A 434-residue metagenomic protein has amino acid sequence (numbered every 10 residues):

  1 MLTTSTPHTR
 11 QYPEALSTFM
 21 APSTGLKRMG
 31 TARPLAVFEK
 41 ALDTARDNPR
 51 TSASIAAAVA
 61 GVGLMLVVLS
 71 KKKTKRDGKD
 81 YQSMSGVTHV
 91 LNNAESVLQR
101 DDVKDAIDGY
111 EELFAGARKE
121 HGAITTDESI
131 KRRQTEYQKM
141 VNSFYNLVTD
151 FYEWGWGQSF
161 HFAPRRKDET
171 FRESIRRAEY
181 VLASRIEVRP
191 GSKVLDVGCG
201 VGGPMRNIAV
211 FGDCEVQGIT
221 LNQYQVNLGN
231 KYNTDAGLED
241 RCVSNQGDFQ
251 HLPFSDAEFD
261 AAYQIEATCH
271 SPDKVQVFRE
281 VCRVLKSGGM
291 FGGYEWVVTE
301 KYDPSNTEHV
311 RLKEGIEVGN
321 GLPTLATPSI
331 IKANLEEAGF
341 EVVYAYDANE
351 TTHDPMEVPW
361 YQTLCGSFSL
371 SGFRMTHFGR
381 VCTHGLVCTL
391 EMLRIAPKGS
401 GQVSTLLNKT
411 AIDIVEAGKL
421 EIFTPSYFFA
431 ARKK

Functional and structural regions predicted by a protein language model:
S54-E153: N-terminal auxiliary segments of SAM/dcSAM-dependent transferases
A123-R133, K139-V188: Class I SAM-dependent transferase core
K193-L195, P204-H251: Class I SAM-dependent methyltransferase SAM/SAH-binding core
Q250-A262: A short acidic, Gly/Pro-enriched loop at the edge of an enzyme's catalytic core that lines a small-molecule cofactor
D260-D273: A short SAM/SAH-binding and catalytic strip from SAM-dependent methyltransferases
V275-M290: A short glycine-rich, Lys/Arg-flanked "PGG" loop and its adjoining helix->strand segment in the class I
P304-S426, R432-K434: Substrate-binding/catalytic lobe of Class I Rossmann-like enzymes that use SAM or dcSAM, i.e., the mid-to-C-terminal
